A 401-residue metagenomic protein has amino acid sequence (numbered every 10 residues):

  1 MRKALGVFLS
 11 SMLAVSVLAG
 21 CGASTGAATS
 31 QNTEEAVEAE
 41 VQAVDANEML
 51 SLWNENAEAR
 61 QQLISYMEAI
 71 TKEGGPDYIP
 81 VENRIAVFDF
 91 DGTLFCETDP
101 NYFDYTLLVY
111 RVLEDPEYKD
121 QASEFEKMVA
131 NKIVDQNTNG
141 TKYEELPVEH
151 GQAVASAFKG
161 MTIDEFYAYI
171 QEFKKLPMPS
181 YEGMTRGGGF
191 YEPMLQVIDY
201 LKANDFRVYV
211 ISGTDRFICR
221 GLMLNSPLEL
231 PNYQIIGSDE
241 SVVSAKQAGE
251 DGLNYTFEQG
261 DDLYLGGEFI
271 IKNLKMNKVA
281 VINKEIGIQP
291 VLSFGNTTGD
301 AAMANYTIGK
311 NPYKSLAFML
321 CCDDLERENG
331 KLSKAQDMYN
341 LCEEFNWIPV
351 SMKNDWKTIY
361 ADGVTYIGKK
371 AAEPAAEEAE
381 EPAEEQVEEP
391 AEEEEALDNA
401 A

Functional and structural regions predicted by a protein language model:
M1, A27, E381-P382: Disordered, low-complexity tails and leader-like regions
R2-S24: Sec-dependent N-terminal signal peptides of Gram-positive bacterial secreted proteins and lipoproteins
K3-A4, S11, W53, S156 (+2 more regions): A generic helix-loop boundary/linker signal
L5, A19, D91, S212 (+1 more regions): Short glycine-rich loop/turn motifs that provide flexible caps or phosphate-binding loops at active sites
L18-A36: Sec-dependent signal peptide cleavage junction
E35-L50, E165-Y209, G213-A401: C-terminal cap/substrate-recognition subdomain and adjoining C-terminal extension of metal-dependent phosphatase-like
E38-D251: Alpha-helical substrate-recognition element adjacent to the catalytic core
